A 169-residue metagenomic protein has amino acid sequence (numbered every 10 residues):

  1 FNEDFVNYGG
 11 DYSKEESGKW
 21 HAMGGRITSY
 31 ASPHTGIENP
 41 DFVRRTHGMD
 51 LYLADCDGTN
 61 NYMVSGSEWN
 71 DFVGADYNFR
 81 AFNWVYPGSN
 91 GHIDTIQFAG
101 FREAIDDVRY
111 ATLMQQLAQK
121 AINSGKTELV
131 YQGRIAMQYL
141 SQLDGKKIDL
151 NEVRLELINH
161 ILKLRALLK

Functional and structural regions predicted by a protein language model:
F1-D71: Catalytic-core regions of glycoside hydrolase
C56-D57, D71-K169: Catalytic domains of carbohydrate-active enzymes that cleave complex glycans
